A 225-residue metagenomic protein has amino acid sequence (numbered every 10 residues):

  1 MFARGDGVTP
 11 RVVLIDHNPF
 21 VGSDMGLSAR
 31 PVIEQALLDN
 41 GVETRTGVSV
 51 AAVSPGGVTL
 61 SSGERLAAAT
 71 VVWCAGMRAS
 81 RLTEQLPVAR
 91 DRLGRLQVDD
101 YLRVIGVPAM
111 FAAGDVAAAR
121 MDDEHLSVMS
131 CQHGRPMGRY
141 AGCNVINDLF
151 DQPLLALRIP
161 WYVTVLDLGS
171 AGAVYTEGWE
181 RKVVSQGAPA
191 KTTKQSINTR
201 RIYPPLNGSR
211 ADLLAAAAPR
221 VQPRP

Functional and structural regions predicted by a protein language model:
M1-V48: Rossmann-like dinucleotide-binding cores of NAD(P)H-dependent redox enzymes
V13-I15, R45, V72, F111-A113 (+1 more regions): Hydrophobic/aromatic beta-strand patches that form the interior of the parallel beta-sheet core in alpha/beta enzyme
H17, D115, S170: Cofactor-binding loop segments of dinucleotide-utilizing enzymes, especially the Rossmann-like FAD- and NAD(P)+-binding
T46-G57: A conserved short coil-to-beta-strand element within the FAD-binding core of flavoproteins
V58-T59, R65-P136, C143: FAD-site-proximal beta/loop scaffold in flavoenzymes
Q132-I159: Internal hydrophobic alpha-helix adjacent to the cofactor/substrate pocket in enzyme cavities
A156-T176: Flavin (FAD/FMN) cofactor-binding core of flavoprotein oxidoreductases
S170-P225: C-terminal auxiliary extensions adjacent to catalytic cores
